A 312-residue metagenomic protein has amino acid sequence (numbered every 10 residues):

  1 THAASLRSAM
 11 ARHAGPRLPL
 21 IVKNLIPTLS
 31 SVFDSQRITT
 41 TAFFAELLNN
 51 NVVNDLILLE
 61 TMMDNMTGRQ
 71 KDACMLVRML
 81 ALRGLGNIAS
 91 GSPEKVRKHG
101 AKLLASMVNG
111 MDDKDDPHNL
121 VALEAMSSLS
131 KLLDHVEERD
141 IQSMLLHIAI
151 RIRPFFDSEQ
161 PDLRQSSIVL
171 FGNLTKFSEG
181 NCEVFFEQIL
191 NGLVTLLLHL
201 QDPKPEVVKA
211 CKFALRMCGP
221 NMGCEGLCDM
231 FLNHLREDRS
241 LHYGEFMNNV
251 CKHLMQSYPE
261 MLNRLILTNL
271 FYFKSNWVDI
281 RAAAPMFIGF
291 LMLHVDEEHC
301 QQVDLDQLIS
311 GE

Functional and structural regions predicted by a protein language model:
T1, D116-L120, F213-A214, K252 (+1 more regions): Acidic, Ser/Thr- and Gly/Pro-rich intrinsically disordered linkers and low-complexity segments that flank or connect
T1-R17, R37, R216-P220, E225 (+1 more regions): Long, low-complexity, serine/proline/glycine-rich intrinsically disordered regulatory regions that flank/link signaling
L6-A11, L29, F43-N51, R69-Q70 (+10 more regions): Hydrophobic residues within the alpha-helices of tandem HEAT/HEAT-like
R12-H13, P27-I38, V53-N54, N65-M79 (+9 more regions): Short coil/turn segments at helix-helix junctions and helix-capping linkers within large alpha-helical proteins
R17-L29, L56-Q70, V96-D112, D140-F155 (+4 more regions): HEAT/HEAT-like alpha-solenoid repeats
V22-K23, T41-A42, L82-R83, M144 (+6 more regions): Short coil/turn segments at secondary-structure boundaries
S35-A42, Q256-V303, Q307-G311: Eukaryotic modular interaction domains in large regulatory/scaffold proteins
I168-A214: Repeat-solenoid scaffold signature
